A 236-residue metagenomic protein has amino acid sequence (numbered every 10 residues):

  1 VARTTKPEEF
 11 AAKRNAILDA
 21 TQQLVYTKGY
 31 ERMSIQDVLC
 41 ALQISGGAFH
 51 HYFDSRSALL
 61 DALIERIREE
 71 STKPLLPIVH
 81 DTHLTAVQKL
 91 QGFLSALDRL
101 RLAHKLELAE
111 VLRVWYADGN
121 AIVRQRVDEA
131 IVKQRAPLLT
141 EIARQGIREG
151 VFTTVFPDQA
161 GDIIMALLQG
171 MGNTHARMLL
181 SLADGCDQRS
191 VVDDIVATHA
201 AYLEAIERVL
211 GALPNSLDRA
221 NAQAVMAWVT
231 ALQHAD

Functional and structural regions predicted by a protein language model:
K13, R56, L63, I67 (+7 more regions): Hydrophobic/aromatic residues within well-ordered alpha-helical segments
A16, L24-A62, R66: Helix-turn-helix
A20, L24, A96, L100 (+1 more regions): Amphipathic alpha-helical interface segments
T27-E31, T82, E149: Short coil/turn segments at alpha/beta junctions that flank glycine-rich nucleotide-binding fingerprints
A62, R66, L76-E107, P157-I164 (+1 more regions): Hydrophobic alpha-helical connector segments
L102, L106-T140, R144, R148-F152 (+2 more regions): Short secondary-structure transition hinges
K133-R148, N173-D236: C-terminal peripheral helix-coil segments that are non-catalytic and often amphipathic
